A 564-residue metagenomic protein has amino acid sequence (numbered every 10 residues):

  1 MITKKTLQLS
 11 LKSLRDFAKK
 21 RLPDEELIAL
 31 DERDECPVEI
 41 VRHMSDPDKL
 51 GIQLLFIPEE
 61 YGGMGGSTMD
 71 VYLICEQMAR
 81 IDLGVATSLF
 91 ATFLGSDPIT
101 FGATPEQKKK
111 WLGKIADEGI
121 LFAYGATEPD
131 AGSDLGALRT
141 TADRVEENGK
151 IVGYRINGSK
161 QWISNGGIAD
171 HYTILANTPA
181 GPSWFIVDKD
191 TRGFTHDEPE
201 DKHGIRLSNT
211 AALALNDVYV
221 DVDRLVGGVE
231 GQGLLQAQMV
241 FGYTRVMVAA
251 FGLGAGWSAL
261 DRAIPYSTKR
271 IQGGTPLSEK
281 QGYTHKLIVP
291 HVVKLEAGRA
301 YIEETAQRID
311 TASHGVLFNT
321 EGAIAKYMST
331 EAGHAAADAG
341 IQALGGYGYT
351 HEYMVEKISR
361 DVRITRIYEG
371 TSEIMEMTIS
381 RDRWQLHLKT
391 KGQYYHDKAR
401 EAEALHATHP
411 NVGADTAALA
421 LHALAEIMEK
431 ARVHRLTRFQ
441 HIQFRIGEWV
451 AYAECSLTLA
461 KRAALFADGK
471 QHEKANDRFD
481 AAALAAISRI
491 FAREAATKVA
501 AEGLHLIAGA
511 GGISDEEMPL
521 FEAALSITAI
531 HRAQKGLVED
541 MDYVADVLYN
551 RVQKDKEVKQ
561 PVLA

Functional and structural regions predicted by a protein language model:
M1-L89, K110, K114-D117, G149-K150 (+2 more regions): Amphipathic, small/basic residue-rich leader segments at the start of a protein or domain
I2-K5, L9-S10, R80, H196-R299 (+2 more regions): Glycine-rich beta->alpha junctions and the first turn(s) of the following alpha-helix
E26-E32, T268-T275, E296-M328, I341-L344 (+2 more regions): C-terminal helix-coil-helix/basic helical segment that borders enzyme active sites and/or dimer interfaces and provides
D48-K109, G113-G119, N165-H171, L295 (+6 more regions): Internal helix-loop-helix
I74, Y347-A414, I507-A564: Glycine-rich phosphate/cofactor-binding loops in nucleotide/flavin-utilizing enzymes
E118-A126: A short, Trp-centered hydrophobic/proline-enriched beta-strand micro-motif
V152-G153, N157-D197: A short core secondary-structure module
L421-A564: C-terminal amphipathic alpha-helical interaction region
